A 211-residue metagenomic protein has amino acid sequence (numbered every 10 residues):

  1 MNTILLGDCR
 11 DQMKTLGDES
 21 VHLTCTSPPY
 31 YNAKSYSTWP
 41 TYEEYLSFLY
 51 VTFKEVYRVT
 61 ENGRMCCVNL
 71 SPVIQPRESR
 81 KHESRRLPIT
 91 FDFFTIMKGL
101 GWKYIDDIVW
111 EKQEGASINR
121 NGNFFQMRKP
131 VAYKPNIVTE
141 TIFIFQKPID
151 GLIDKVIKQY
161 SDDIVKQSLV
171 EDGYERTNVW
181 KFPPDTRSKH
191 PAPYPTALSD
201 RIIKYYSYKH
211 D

Functional and structural regions predicted by a protein language model:
M1-D211: Core catalytic lobe of class I
